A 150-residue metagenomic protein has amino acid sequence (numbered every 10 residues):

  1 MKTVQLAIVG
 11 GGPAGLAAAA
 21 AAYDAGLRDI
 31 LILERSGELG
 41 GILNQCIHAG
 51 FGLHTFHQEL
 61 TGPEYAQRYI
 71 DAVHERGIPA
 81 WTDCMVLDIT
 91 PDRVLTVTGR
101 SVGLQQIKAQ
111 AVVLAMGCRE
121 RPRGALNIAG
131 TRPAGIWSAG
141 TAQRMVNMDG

Functional and structural regions predicted by a protein language model:
M1-V9, Q67-G150: FAD-binding core/adjacent interface of flavoenzyme oxidoreductases
K2-R68: Beta1-alpha1 glycine-rich phosphate/pyrophosphate-binding loop at the start of Rossmann-like nucleotide-binding domains
